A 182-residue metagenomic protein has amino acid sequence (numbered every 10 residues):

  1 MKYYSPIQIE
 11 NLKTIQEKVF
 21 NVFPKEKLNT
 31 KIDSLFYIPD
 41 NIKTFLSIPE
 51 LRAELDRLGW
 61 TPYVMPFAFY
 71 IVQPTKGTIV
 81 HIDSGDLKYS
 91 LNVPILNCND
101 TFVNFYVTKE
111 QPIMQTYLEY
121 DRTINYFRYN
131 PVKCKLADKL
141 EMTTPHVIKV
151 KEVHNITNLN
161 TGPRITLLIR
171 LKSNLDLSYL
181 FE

Functional and structural regions predicted by a protein language model:
M1-F69, G77: Non-heme Fe(II)/2-oxoglutarate
N11, I95-N97, L171-S173: Non-catalytic surface loops within mature trypsin-like serine protease
K43, T75-T78, N174-L180: Short, surface-exposed beta-strand/loop "edge" segments at domain boundaries and coil↔beta transitions
T44, I82-S84, N160: Aromatic-acidic/polar surface patches that form glycan- and anion
V64-F67, G77, K88-N92, V153 (+1 more regions): Extracellular structured ligand-interaction cores
F69-V72, K151: Generic short beta-strand segments
V72-M142: Catalytic core of non-heme Fe(II) oxygenases with the double-stranded beta-helix
Y117-E182: Catalytic core of Fe(II)/2-oxoglutarate
